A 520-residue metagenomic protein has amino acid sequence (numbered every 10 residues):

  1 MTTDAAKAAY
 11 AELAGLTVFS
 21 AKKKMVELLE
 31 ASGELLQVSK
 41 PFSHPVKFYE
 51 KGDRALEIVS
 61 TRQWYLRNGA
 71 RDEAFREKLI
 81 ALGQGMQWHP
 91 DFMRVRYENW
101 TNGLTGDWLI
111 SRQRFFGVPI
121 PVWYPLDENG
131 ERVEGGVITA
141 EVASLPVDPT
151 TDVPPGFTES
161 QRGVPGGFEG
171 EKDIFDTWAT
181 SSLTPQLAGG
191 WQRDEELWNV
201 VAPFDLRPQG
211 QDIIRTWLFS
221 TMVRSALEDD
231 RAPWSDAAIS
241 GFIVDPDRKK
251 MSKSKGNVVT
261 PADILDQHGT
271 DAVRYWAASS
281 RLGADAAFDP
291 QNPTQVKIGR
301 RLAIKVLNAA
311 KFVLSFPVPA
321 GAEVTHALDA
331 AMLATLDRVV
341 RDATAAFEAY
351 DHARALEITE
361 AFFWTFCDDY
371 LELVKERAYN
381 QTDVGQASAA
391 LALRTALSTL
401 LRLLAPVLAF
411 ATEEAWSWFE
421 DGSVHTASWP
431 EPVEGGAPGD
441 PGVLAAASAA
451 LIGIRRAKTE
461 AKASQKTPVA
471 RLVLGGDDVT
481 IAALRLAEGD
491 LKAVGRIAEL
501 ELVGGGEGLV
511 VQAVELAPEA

Functional and structural regions predicted by a protein language model:
M1-Q295, A309-A331: Non-cofactor substrate-recognition interfaces
S39-F42, D236, R496-L509: A generic structural motif
F92-V95, P290-R300, D351, G385-L393: Membrane-interfacial loop-to-helix junctions in multi-pass inner-membrane proteins
W108, R301-L314, D329-R338, A355-R377 (+1 more regions): Core structural elements
F168, D245, P319-T344, E372-G453 (+2 more regions): Acidic, turn-prone loop/beta-hairpin segments
F347-R354: Short helix-adjacent coil turns
F366, A517-A520: TRNA-recognition modules of translation machinery and tRNA-sensing kinases, especially anticodon-binding
A482-E501, A520: Short, non-transmembrane amphipathic alpha-helical segments
